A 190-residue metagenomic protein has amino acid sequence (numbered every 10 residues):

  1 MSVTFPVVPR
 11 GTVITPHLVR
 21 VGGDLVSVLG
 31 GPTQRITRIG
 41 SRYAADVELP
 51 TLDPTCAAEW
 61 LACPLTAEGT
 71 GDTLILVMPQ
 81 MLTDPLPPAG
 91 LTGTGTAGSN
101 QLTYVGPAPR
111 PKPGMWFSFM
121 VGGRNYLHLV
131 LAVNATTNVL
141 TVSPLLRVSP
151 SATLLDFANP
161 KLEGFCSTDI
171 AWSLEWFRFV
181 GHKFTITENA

Functional and structural regions predicted by a protein language model:
M1-A190: Extracellular/virion structural assembly segments
